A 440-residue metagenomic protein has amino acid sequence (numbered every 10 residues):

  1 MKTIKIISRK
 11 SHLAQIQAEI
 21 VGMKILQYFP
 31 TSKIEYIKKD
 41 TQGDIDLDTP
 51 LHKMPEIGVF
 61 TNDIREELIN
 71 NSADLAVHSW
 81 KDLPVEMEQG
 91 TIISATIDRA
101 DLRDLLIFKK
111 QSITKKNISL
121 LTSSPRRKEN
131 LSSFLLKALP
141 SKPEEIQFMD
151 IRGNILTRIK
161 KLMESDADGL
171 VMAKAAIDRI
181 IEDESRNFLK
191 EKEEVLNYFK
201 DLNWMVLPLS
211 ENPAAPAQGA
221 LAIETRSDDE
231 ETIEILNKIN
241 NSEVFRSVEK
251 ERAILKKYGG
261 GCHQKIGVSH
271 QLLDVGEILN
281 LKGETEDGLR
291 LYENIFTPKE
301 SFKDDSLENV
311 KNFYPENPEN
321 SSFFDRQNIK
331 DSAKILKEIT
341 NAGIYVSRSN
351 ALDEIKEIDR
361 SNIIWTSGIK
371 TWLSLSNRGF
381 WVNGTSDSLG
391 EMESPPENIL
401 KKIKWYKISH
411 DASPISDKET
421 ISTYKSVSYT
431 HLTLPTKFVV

Functional and structural regions predicted by a protein language model:
M1-K5, I113-K116: Immediate post-signal peptide segment of exported/extracytoplasmic ligand-binding proteins
K2-T49, K53-M54, T61, K128-E129 (+1 more regions): Small-molecule-sensing regulatory modules
K5-I7, A76, S94, L120-L121 (+1 more regions): Short, well-ordered beta-strand segments
V21, G288-L432, K437-V440: Signature of uroporphyrinogen-III synthase
I69-H78, S165-L170: Alpha-to-beta junction loops
W80-K81, M87-I146, N203, E393-L400: A conserved helix-loop-strand patch within extracytoplasmic ligand-binding domains of the periplasmic binding
S94-S123, F199-E211, D359-E391, V427-Y429: Ser/Thr/Gly-rich flexible loops in soluble cytosolic domains mediating phosphotransfer, phosphorylation
